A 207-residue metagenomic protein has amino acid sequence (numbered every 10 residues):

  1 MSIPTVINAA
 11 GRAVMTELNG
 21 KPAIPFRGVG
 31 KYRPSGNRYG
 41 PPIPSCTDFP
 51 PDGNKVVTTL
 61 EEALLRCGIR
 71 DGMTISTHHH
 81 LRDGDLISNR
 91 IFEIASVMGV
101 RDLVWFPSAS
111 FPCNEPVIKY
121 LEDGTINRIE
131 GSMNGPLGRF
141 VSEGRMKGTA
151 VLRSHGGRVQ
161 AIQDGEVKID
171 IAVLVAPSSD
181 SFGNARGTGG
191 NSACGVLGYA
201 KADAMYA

Functional and structural regions predicted by a protein language model:
S2-A207: Conserved alpha/beta enzyme-core scaffold
